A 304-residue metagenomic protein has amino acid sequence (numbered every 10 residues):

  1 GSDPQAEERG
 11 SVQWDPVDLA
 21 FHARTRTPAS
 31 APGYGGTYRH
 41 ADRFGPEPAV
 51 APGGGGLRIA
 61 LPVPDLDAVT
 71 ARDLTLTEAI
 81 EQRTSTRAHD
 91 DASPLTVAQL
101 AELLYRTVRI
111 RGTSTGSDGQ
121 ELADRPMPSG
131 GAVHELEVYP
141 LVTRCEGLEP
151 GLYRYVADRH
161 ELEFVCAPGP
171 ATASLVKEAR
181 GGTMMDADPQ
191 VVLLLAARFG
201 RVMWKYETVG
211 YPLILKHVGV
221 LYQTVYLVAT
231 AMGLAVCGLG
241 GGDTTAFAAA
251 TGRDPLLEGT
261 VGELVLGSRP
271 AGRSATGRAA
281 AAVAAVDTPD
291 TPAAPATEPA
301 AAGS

Functional and structural regions predicted by a protein language model:
G1-K205, V218, G241-S304: N-terminal accessory segments that position/regulate proteins before the catalytic core
V209-H217: Short pre-catalytic strand/loop immediately N-terminal to key active-site residues, enriched for Gly-Thr
A229-A246: Glycine-rich phosphate/pyrophosphate-binding loops and their adjacent beta-strand/loop elements at enzyme active sites
